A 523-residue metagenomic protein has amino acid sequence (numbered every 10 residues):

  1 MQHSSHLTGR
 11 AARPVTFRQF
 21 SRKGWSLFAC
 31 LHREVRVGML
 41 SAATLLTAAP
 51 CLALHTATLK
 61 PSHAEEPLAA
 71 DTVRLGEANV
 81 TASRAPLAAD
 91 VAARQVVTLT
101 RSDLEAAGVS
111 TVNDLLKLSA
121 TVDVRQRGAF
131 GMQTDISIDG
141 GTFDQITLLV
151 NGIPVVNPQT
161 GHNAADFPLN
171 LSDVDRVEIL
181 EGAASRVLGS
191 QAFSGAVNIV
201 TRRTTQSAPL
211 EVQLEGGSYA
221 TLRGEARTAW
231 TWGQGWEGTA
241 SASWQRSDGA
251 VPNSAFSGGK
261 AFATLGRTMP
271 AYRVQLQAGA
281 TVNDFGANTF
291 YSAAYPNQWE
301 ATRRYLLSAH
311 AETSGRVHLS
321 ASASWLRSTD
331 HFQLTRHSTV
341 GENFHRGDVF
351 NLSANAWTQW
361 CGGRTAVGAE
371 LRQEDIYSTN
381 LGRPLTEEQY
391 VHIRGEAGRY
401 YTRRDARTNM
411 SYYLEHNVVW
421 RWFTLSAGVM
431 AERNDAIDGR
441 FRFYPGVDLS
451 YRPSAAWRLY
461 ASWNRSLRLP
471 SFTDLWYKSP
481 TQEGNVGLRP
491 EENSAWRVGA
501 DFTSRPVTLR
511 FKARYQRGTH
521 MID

Functional and structural regions predicted by a protein language model:
S62-E105, N113, F143: Short, acidic, small-residue-rich periplasmic hinge/interaction motif at the N-terminus of Gram-negative outer-membrane
N113, K117-I153: Extracytoplasmic beta-strand/coil segments of soluble accessory domains associated with Gram-negative outer-membrane
D135, P154-E181: Short acidic/polar hinge/loop motifs at secondary-structure boundaries that mediate gating or recognition
P168-Q213: A beta-strand signature from Gram-negative outer-membrane beta-barrel systems, especially the internal plug domain
A196, T201-W230, A242-S254, N297: Short strand-turn segments of transmembrane beta-barrel domains in outer membranes, especially the first one or two
W230-R246, L319, A323-H337, R404-A436 (+1 more regions): Surface-exposed extracellular loop regions of Gram-negative outer-membrane beta-barrel proteins
S247-G258, Y272-V349: Flexible loop and strand-edge segments within Gram-negative outer membrane beta-barrel domains
Y291-G315, H345-G347, R407, D438 (+2 more regions): Outer-membrane beta-barrel signature, preferentially recognizing the C-terminal barrel domain of Gram-negative
